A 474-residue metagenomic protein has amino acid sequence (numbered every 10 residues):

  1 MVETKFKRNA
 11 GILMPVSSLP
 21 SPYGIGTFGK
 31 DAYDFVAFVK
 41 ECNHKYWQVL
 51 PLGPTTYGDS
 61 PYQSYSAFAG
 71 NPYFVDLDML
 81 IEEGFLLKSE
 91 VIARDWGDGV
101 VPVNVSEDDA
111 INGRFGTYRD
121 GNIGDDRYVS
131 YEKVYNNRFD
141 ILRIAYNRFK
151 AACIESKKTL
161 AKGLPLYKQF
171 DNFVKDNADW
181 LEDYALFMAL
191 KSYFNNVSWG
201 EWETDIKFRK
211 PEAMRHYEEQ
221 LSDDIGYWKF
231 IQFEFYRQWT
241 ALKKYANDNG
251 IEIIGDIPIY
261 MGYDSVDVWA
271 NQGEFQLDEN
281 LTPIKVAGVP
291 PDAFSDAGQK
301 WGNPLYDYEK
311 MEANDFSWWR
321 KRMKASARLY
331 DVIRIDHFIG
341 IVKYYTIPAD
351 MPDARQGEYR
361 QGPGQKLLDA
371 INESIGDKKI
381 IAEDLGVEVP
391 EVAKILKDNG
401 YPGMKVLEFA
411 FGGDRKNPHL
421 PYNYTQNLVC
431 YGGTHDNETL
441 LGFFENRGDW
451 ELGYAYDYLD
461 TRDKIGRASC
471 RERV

Functional and structural regions predicted by a protein language model:
V2-R8, P15, S21, D59-Q232 (+2 more regions): Alpha-amylase-like alpha-glycosidases and glucanotransferases acting on alpha-linked glucans and related
K5, K30-T55, L329-Y330: Catalytic domains of carbohydrate-active enzymes, especially glycoside hydrolases
G11, P15-V36: N-terminal catalytic cores of NTP/NDP-binding nucleotidyl/phosphoryl-transfer enzymes
K40, W239-N247, N372, L396-K397: Surface-exposed amphipathic alpha-helices with a cationic face
L50, E252-I254, P258, V332 (+1 more regions): Outer-envelope exported proteins of Gram-negative bacteria
W228-M261: Conserved, well-ordered alpha-helix/loop/beta-strand core segments that scaffold catalytic motifs
